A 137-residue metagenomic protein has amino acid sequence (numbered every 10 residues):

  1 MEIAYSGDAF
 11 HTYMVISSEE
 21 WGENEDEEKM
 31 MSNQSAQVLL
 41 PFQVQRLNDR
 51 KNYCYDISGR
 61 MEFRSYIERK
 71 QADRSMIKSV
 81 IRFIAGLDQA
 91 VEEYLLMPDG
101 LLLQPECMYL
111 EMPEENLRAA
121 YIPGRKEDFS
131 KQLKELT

Functional and structural regions predicted by a protein language model:
M1-I81: Conserved structural core of kinase catalytic domains
Q45-L47, L110-P113: Short beta-strand micro-motifs enriched in acidic
K51-Y53, M108, E115-L117: Hydrophobic residues embedded in beta-strands of well-ordered beta-sheets
S75, S79, P98, D128-E135: Charged, alpha-helix-enriched surfaces in structured cytosolic catalytic cores of large nucleotide-utilizing machines
S79-G86, Y109-M112: Elongated alpha-helical scaffolds
G86-D99: Protein kinase catalytic-loop region centered on the HRD/HxD motif
L101, E106-M108: Hydrophobic residue at the +6 position relative to the catalytic HRD Asp in the kinase catalytic loop
E111-T137: C-lobe/activation-segment region of protein kinase-like
